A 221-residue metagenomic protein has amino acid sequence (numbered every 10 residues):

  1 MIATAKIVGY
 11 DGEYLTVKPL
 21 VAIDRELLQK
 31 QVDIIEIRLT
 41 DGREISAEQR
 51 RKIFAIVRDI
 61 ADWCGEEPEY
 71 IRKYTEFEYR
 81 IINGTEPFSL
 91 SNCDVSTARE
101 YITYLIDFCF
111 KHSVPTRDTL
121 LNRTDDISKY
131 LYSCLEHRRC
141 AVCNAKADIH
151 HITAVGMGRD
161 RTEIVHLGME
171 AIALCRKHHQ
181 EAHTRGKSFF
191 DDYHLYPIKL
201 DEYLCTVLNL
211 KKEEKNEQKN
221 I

Functional and structural regions predicted by a protein language model:
M1-T85: General detector of N-terminal leader/presequence modules that precede the first folded domain
I45, S89-T97, S128-L131, T162-H166: Conserved aromatic-histidine-acidic binding/catalytic patches
E48, K52-A55, S96-E100, Y104 (+3 more regions): Short, well-structured alpha-helical interface segments that form or flank functional binding sites
I71, T75-D118: Charged, alpha-helical interface segments at or near domain boundaries
D118-Y130, T153-R161: Short Cys/His-rich Zn2+-coordinating modules
D125-H150, K177: Short cysteine-rich loop/turn motifs with clustered Cys
R139-A171, K187: Histidine-centered nuclease catalytic patch
E163-M169, Q180-I221: Polybasic, low-complexity binding patches
